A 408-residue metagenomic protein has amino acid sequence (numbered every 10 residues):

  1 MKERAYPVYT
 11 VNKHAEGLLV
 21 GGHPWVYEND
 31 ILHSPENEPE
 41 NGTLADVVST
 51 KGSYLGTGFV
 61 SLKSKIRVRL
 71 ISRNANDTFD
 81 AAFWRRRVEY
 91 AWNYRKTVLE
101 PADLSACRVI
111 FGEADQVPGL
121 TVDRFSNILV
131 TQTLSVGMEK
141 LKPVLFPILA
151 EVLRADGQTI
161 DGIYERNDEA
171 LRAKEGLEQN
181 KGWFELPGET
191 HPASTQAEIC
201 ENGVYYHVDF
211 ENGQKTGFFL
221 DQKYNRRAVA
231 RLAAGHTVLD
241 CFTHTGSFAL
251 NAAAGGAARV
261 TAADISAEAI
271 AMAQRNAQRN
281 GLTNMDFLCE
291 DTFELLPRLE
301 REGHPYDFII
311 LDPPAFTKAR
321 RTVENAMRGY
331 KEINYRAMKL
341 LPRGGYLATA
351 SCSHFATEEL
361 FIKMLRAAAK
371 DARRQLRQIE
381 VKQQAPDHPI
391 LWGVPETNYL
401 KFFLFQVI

Functional and structural regions predicted by a protein language model:
M1-S126: Non-catalytic accessory regions of SAM-dependent methyltransferases
I110-D123, K142-F218: Non-catalytic substrate-recognition/targeting regions of SAM-dependent transferases
G235-H244: Conserved class I S-adenosyl-L-methionine
T245-A258: Conserved SAM-binding loop of SAM-dependent methyltransferases across substrates and taxa, primarily the Class I
R259-D264: Conserved SAM-binding motif I beta-strand of class I
E268-I310: S-adenosyl-L-methionine
Y306-R336: Mobile active-site "lid"/loop adjacent to the S-adenosyl-L-methionine
E332, Y346-I408: C-terminal catalytic and target-recognition region of SAM-dependent MTase-like enzymes, primarily methyltransferases
